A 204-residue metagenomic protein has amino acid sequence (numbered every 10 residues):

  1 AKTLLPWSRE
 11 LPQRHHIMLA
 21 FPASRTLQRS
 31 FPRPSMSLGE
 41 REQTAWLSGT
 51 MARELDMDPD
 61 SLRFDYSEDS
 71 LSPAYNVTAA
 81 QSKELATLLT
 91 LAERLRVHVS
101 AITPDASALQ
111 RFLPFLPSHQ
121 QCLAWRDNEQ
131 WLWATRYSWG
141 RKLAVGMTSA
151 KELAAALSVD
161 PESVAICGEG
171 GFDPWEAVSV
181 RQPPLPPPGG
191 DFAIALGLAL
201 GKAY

Functional and structural regions predicted by a protein language model:
A1-Y204: Hydrophobic/aromatic-enriched cytosolic interaction surfaces used to assemble or bind macromolecules
